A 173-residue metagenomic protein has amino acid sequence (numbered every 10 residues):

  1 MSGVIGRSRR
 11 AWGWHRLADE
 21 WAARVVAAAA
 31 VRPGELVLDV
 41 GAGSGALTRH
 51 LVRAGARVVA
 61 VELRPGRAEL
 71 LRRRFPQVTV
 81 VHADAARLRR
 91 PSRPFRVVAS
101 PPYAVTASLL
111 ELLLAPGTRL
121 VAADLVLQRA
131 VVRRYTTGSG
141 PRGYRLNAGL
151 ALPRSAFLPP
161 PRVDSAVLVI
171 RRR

Functional and structural regions predicted by a protein language model:
M1-R173: Catalytic cores of RNA-modifying enzymes
